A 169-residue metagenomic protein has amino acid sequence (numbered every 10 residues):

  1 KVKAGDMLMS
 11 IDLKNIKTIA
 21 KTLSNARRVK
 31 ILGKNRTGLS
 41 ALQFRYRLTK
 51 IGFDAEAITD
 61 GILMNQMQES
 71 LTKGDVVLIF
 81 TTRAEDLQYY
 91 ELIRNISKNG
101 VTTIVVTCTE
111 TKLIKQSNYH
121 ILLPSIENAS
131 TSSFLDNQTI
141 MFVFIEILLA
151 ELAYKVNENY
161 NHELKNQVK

Functional and structural regions predicted by a protein language model:
K1-N15: HTH-adjacent hinge/linker in prokaryotic transcriptional regulators
V2, K17-A20, E146: Amphipathic alpha-helical segments that line or abut small-molecule/effector binding pockets and mediate allosteric
D12-N15, S97, Y160: Residue-level recognition of alpha-helical structural elements
K14-A26: Glycine-rich phosphate/diphosphate-binding loops that line cofactor/substrate pockets in enzymes
N25-V143, I147-V156: Glycine-rich phosphate-binding loops that contact phosphosugars or nucleotide phosphates
E158-K169: A short, charged, Gly/Pro-tolerant segment at domain boundaries
